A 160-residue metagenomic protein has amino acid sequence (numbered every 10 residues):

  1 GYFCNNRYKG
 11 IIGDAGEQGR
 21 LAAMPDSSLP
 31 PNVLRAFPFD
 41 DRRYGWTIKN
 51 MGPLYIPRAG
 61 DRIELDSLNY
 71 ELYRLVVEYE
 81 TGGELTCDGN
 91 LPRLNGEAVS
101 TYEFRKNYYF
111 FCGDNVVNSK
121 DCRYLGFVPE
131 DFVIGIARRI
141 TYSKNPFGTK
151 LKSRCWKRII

Functional and structural regions predicted by a protein language model:
G1-I160: Extended hydrophobic leader/signal-anchor segments used for secretion and membrane insertion
